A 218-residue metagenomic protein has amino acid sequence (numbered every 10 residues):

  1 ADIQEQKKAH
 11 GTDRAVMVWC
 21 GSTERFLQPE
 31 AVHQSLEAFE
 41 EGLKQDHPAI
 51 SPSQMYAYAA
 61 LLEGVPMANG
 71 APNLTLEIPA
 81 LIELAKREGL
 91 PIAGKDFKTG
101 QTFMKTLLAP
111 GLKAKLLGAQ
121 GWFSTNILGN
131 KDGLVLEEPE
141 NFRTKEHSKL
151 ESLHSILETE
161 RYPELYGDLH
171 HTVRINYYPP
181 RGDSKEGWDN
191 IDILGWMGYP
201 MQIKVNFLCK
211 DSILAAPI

Functional and structural regions predicted by a protein language model:
A1-A71, T75-R87, Q101, T106-A109 (+2 more regions): Metallocofactor- and cofactor-centric catalytic cores in central/energy metabolism, strongly enriched
H10, H33, H47, H147 (+2 more regions): Histidine (H) residue identity feature
G21, L74, D96-T99, F123 (+1 more regions): Short, flexible loop/turn elements at secondary-structure junctions
P66-E77, L116-G129, K149-L150, H171-D183: A broadly tuned preference for mixed-charge, low-complexity surface segments
A93-K95, T99-L165: Conserved anion/nucleotide-ligand pocket segment
S148-I218: Glycine-rich, aromatic-lined ligand/substrate-binding cores of catalytic and carbohydrate-binding domains
